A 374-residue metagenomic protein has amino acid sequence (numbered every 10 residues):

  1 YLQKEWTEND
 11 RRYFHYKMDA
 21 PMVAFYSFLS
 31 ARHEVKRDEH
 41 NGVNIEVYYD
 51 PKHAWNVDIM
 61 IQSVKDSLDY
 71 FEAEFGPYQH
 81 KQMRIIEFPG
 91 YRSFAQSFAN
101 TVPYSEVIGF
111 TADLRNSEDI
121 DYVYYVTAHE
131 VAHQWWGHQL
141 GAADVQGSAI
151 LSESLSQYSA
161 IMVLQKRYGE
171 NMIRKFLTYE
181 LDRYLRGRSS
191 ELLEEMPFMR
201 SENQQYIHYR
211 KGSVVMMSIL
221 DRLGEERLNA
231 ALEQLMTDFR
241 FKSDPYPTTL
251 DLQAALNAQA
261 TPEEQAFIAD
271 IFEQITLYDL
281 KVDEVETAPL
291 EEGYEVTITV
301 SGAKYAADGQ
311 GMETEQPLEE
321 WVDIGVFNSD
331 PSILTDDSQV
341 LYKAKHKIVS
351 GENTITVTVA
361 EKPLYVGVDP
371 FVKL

Functional and structural regions predicted by a protein language model:
Y1-A128, Y158: Hydrophobic helix-coil surface modules that form long, contiguous segments used for peptide/substrate interaction
N41-G42, T101-P103, A128-W136, D182-F198 (+1 more regions): Active-site-adjacent bridging/hinge elements
H53-I59, A143-Q146, M199-Y206, F239-S243 (+1 more regions): Active-site rim elements
K65, Y70, F110-K175: Zinc-dependent metallopeptidase catalytic helix centered on the HExxH motif and its immediate flanking segment
P77-Q79, Q205-I298: Amphipathic alpha-helical substructures
E87-G90, S117-Y122, A143, E195-Q204 (+2 more regions): Active-site-adjacent structural elements in folded domains
E153-R222, F239-S243: Acidic/His/Gly-enriched intrinsically disordered linker/tail segments that often contain short helix/coil "MoRF-like"
Q265, L277-D369: Beta-strand-rich binding/interaction modules
